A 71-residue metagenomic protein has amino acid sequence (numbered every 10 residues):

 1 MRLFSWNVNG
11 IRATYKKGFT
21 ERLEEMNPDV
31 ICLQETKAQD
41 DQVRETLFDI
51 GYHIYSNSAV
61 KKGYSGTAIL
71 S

Functional and structural regions predicted by a protein language model:
M1-F4: Extreme N-terminal starter segment of soluble prokaryotic enzymes
N7-A13: Short, flexible loop segments at the rims of nucleotide/cofactor-binding pockets, characterized by
Y15-S71: Active-site surface patch of divalent metal-dependent phosphodiester/phosphate bond hydrolases
